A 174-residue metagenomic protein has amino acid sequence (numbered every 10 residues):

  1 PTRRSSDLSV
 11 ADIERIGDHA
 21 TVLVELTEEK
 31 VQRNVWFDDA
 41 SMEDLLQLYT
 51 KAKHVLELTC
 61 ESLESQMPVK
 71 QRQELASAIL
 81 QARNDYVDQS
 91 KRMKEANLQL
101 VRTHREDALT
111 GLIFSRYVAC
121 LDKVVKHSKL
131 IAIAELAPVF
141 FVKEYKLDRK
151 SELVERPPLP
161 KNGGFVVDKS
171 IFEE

Functional and structural regions predicted by a protein language model:
P1-E174: Cytosolic, long alpha-helical scaffolding segments
